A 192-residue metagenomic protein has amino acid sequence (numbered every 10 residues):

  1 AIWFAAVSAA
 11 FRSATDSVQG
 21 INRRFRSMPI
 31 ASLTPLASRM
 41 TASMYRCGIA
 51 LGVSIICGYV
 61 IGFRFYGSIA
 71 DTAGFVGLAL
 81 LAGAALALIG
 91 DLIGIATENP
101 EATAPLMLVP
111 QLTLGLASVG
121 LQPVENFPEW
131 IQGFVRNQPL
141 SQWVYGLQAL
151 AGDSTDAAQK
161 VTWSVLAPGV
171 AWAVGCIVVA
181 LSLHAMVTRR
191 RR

Functional and structural regions predicted by a protein language model:
A1-R12: Long, hydrophobic alpha-helical segments
R12-M44: Helix-loop-helix units of permease transmembrane domains in multi-pass membrane transporters, especially ABC
T15-S27, G48-G58, L108-N126: Hydrophobic alpha-helical transmembrane segments
Q19-S27, G94-E98, Q132-R136, Y145-A149: Short amphipathic alpha-helical coupling elements at transmembrane boundaries
S32-M107, S164-V170, V174-A185: Alpha-helical transmembrane segments and their short interhelical loops
I61-Y66, T97-E98, Q122-N126, G152-D156: Short helix-capping/hinge motifs at transmembrane helix termini and TM-loop junctions
A96-N137, S141: Transmembrane helix segments
A185-R192: Short cytosolic juxtamembrane segments of multi-pass membrane proteins
